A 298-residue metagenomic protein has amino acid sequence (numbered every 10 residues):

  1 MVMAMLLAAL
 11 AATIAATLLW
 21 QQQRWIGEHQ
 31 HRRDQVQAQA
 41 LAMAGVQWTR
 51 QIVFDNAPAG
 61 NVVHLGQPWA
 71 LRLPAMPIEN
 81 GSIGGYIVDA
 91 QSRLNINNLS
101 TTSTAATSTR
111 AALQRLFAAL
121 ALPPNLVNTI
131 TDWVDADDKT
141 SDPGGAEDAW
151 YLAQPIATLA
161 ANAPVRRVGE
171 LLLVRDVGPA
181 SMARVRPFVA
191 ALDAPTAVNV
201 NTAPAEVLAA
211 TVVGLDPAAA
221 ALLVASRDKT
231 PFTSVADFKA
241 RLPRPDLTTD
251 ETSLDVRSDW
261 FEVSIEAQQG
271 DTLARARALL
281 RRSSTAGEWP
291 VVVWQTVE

Functional and structural regions predicted by a protein language model:
M1-E298: Compositionally biased linear targeting/interaction segments
